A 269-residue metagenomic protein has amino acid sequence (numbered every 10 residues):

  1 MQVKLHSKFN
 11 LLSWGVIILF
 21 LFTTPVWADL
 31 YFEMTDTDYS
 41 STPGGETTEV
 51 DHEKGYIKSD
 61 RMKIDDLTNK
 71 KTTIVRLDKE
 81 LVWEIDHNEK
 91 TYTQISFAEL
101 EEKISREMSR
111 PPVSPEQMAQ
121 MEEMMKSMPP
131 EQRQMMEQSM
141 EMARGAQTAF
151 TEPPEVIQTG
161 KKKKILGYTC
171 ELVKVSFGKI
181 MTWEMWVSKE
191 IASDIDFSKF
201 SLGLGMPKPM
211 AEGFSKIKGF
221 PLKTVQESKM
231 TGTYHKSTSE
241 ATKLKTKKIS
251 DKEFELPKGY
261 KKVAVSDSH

Functional and structural regions predicted by a protein language model:
M1, T23, M230-T231: Charged interaction patches that mediate protein-protein contacts
Q2-G15: Bacterial N-terminal signal peptides that target proteins for export
S13-T23: Bacterial N-terminal signal peptides
W27-H269: Extended soluble regions of mature proteins
